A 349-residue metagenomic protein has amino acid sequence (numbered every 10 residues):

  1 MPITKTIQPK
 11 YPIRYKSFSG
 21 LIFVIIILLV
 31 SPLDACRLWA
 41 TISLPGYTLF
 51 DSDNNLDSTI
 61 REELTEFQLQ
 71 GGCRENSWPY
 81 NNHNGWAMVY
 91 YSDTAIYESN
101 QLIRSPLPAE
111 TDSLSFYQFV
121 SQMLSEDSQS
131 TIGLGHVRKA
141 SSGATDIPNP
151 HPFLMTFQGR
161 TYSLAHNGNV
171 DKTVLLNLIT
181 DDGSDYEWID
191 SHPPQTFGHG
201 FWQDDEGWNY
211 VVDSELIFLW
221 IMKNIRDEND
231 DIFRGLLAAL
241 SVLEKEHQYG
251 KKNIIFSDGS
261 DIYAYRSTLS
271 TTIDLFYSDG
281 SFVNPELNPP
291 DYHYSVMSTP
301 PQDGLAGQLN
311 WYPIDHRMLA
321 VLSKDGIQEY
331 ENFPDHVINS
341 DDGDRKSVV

Functional and structural regions predicted by a protein language model:
M1-L33: Secretory targeting signatures
S31-L114, L269-T272, Y312-P313, R317-R345: Extreme N-terminus nucleophile/cap motif
E66-N76, G183-E206, E286-N288, N339-D344: Surface-exposed intrinsically disordered loops and tails
M88, P150-V170, L240-P301, G307-L319: Conserved catalytic micro-motifs used in adenylation/nucleotidyl-transfer and phosphoryl/amide- and methyl-transfer
P106-Q122, V137-G159: Short acidic (Asp/Glu) patches
S121, I132-G135, I225: A basic- and aromatic-enriched beta-loop-alpha substructure that forms the phosphate/nucleotide- and DNA/RNA-contacting
D171-D258: Short histidine
